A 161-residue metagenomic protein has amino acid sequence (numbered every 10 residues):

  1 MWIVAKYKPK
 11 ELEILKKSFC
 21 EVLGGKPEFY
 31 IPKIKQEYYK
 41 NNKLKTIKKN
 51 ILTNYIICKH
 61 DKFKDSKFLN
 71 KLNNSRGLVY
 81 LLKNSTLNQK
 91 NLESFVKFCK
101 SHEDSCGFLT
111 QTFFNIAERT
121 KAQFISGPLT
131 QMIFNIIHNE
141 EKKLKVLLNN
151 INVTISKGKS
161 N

Functional and structural regions predicted by a protein language model:
M1-N115, I137, K143-S156, S160-N161: Acidic-enriched and Gly/Ser
P9, G127-L129: Loop/turn elements at beta-strand to alpha-helix junctions within RNA-recognition modules
I47, Q123-I125, N135: Residues embedded in well-ordered secondary-structure elements
T112-S126: Short coil-to-beta transition motif at edge beta-strands of beta-rich domains
T130-N139: Short beta-strand-centered aromatic/proline hotspots
